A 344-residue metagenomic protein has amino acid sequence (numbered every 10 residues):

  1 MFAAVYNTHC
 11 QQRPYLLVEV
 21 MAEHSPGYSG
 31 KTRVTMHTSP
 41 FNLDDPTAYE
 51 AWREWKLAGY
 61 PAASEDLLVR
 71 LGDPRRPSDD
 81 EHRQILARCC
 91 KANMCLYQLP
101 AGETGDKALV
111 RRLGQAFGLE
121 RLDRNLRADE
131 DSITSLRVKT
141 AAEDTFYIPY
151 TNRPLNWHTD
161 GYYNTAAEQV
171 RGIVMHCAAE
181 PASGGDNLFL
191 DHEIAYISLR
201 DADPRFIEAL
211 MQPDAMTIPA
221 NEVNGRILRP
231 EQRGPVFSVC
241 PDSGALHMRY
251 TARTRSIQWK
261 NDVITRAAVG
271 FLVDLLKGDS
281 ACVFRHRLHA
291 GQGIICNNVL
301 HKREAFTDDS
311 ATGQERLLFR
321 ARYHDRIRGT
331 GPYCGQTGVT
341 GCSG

Functional and structural regions predicted by a protein language model:
L16-V20, P26-T35: Short, Lys/Arg-enriched N-terminal segments with co-localized hydrophobic residues within the first ~10-30 amino acids
G30, V34-R76, R88, D129-H289 (+2 more regions): Active-site environment of non-heme Fe oxygenases that use a 2-His-1-carboxylate facial triad
L86-L96: TRNA-binding/sensing appendages of the translation machinery
L99-A101: Structural motif
G114-L122: A short alpha->loop->secondary-structure connector
